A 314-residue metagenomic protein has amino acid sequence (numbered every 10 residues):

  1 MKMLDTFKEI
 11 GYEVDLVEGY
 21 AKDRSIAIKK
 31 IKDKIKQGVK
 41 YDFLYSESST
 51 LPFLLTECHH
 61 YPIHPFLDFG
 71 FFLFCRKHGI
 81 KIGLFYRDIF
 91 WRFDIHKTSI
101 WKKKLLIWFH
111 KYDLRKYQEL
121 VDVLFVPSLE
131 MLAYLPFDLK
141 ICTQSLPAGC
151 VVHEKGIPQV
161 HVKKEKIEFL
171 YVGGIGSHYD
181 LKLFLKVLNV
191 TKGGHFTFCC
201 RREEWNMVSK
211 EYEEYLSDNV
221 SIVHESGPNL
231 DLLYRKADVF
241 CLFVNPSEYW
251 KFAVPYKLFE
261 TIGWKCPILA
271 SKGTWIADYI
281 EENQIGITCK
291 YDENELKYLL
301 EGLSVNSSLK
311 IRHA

Functional and structural regions predicted by a protein language model:
M1-K29, V39, K77, K186-T191: N-terminal subdomain of nucleotide-sugar transferases
I35-L67, F74, H78-G83, V123: Short N-terminal targeting/anchoring amphipathic segment
F66-K77, R92, K102-V123: Membrane-proximal helix-turn-helix segments that form the acceptor-binding/catalytic region of lipid-linked
L114-I157: Donor nucleotide-sugar binding/catalytic pocket of nucleotide-sugar-dependent glycosyltransferases
P158-Y179, F184-N189, F196-C200: Conserved donor-binding/catalytic core segment of Leloir-type glycosyltransferases
Y179, P228-L233, D238-E260, L269-D278: Nucleotide-sugar-dependent
F198-R202, N206-K236: Nucleotide-activated donor-binding/catalytic signature segment of Leloir-type glycosyltransferases, i.e., the conserved
E282-N294, E301-S308: Conserved acidic donor-binding segment of nucleotide-sugar-dependent glycosyltransferases
